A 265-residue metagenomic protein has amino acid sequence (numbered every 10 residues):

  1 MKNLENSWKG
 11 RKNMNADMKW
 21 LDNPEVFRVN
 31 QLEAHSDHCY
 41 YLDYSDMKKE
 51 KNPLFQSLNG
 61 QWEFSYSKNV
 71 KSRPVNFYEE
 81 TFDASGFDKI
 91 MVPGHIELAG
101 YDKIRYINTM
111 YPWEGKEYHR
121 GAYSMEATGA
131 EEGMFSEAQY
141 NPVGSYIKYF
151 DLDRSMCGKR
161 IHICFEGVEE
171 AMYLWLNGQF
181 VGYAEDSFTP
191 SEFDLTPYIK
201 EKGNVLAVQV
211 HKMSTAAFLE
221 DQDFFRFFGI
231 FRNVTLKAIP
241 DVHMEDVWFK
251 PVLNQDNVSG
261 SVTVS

Functional and structural regions predicted by a protein language model:
S7-D37, S45-K49, L54, E63-S67 (+8 more regions): Accessory beta-strand-rich segments of carbohydrate-active enzymes
S57-N59: Amphipathic alpha-helical blocks
E63, D88-M91, E192-D194, S259-T263: Ser/Thr- (and often Asn-) enriched beta-sheet segments in non-cytosolic proteins
R73-V92: Short Gly/aromatic-enriched secondary-structure transition segments
F77-T81, D223-F225, E245-L253: Short intrinsically disordered coil segments
D241-S265: Surface beta-strand/loop "capping" patches
